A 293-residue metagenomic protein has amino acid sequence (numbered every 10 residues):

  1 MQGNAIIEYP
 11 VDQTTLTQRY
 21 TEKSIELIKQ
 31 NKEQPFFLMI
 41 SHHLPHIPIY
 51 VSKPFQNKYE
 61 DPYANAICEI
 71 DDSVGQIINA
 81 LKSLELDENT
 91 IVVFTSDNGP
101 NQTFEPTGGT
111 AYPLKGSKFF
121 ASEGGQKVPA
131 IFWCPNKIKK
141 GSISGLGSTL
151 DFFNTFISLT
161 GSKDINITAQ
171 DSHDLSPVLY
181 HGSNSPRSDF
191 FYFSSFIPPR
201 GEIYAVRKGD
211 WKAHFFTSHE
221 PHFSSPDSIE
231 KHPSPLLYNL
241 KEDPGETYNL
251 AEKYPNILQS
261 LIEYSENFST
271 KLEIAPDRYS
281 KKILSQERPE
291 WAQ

Functional and structural regions predicted by a protein language model:
M1-V11: Short glycine/proline- and acidic residue-enriched helix-loop micro-motifs that form flexible lids or anion-recognition
N4-I6, E22-A66, N101, G108 (+1 more regions): Active-site His/acidic residue clusters
I25-K29, I78, K82, F153-I157 (+6 more regions): Non-transmembrane alpha-helical segments in soluble domains of secreted/periplasmic/extracellular proteins
N31-L38, L86-V92, K127, S185-S188 (+1 more regions): Loop/turn elements at helix/coil->beta-strand transitions in domains of secreted/extracellular proteins
P35-S41, I67, V74, L81 (+5 more regions): Beta-strand elements within well-structured catalytic alpha/beta cores of enzymes that handle phosphate/sulfate esters
M39-P48, F94-P100, D171-S172, S194-I197 (+2 more regions): Short, solvent-exposed turn/loop segments enriched in Gly/Ser/Thr/Pro and often Arg
P48-Y50, E60, A66, N79-K137 (+2 more regions): Histidine-centered active-site microenvironments of extracellular/periplasmic hydrolases and transferases
P100-Y112, G116-A121, I138, S142-G145 (+4 more regions): C-terminal cap/loop subdomain of S1 sulfatases and analogous C-terminal strand-loop tails that border
